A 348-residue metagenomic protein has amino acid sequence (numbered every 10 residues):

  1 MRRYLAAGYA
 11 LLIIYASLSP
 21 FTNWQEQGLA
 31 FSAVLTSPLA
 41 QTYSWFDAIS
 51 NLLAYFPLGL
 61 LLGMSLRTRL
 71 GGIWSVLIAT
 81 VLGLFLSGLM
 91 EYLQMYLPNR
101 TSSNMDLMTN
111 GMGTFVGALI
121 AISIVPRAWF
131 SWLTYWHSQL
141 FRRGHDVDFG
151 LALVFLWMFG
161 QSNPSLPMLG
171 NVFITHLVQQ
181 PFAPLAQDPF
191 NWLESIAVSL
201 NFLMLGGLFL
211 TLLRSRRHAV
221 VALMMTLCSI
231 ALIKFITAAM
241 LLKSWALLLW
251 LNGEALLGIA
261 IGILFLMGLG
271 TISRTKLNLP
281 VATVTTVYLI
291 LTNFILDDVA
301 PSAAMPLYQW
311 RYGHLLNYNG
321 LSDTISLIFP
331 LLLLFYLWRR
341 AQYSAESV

Functional and structural regions predicted by a protein language model:
M1-N99, N104, F115-V348: Bulky hydrophobic segments
M108-G111: Long, hydrophobic, well-ordered secondary-structure blocks that form the structural core and pocket-lining surfaces
